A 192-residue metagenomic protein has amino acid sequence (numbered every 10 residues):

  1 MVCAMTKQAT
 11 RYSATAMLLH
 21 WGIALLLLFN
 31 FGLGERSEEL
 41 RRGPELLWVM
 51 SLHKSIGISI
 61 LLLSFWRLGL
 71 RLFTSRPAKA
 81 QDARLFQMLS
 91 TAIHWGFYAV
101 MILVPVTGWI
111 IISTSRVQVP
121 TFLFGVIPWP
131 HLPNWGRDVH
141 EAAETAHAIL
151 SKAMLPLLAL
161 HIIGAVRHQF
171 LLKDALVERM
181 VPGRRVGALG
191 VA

Functional and structural regions predicted by a protein language model:
M1-A192: Membrane-embedded alpha-helical bundles that constitute the cytochrome b-like, heme-associated redox core of multi-pass
